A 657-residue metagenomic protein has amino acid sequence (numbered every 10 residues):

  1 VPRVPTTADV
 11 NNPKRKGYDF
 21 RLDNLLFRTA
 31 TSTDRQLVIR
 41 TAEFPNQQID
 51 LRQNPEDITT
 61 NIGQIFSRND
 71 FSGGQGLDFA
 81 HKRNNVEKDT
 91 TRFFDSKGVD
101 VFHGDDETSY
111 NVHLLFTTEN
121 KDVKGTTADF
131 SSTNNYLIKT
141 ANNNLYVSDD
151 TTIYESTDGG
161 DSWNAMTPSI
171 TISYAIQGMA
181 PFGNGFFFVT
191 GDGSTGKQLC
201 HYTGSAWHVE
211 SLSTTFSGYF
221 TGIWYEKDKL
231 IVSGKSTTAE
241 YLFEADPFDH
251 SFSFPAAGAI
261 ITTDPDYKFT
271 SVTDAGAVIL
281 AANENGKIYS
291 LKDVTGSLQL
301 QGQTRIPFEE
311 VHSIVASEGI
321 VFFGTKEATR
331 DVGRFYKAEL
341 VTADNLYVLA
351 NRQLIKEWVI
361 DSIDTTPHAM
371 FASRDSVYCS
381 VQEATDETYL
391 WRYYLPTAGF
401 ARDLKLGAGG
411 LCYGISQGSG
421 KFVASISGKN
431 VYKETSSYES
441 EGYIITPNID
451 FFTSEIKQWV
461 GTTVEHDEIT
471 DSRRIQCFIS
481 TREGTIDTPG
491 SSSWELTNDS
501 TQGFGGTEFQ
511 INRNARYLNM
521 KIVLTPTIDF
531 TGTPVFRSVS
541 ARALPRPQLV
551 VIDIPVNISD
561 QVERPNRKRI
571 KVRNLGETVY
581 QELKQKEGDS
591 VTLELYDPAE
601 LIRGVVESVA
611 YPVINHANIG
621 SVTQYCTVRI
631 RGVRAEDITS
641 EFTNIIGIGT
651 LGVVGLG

Functional and structural regions predicted by a protein language model:
P2-T167, G185-H208, G222-A259, F269-V278 (+5 more regions): N-terminal beta-propeller domains
V4, V10, I39, F66 (+5 more regions): Leucine-centric amphipathic alpha-helical interface motifs
T126-T140, T171-N184, T214-D228, T262-G276 (+3 more regions): Repeated scaffold domains used in trafficking and secretory/extracellular systems, primarily beta-propellers
T127, T167, S211-S213, A245 (+7 more regions): Short Trp-Ser/Thr-centered turn/loop motifs at beta-strand boundaries
G409-N448: Blade-level signature of beta-propeller repeat domains, shared across WD40, Kelch, NHL, RCC1 and BNR/Asp-box propellers
T453-D471, I475, M520-L524, P534-A541 (+1 more regions): A short beta-strand element within beta-rich, extracytoplasmic domains of secreted/secretory-pathway proteins
I479-R546: Beta-sandwich interaction modules
P545-G657: Extracellular/virion structural assembly segments
